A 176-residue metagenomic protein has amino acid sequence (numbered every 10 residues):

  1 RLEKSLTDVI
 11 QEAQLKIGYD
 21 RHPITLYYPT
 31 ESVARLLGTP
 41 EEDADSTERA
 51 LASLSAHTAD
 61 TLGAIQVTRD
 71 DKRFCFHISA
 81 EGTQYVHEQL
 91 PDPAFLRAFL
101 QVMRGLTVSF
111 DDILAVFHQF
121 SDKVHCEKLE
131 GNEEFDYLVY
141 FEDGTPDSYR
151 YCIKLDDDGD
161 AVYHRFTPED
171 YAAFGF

Functional and structural regions predicted by a protein language model:
R1-L26: Positively charged, polyanion-binding regions of nucleic-acid-associated proteins
T7-I10, Q14, A34, L51 (+4 more regions): Residue-level detector of alpha-helical secondary structure
G18-H22, V67-K72, K128-E134: Short, ordered beta-strand-loop transition motifs
I24, A34-A64: Charge-enriched amphipathic alpha-helical scaffolds
A56-P91: Charged low-complexity interaction tracts in eukaryotic proteins
F95-E130: Negatively charged, low-complexity tracts enriched in Asp/Glu with abundant Ser/Thr
H118-Y149: A cross-family detector of function-defining hotspots
G144-F176: Intrinsically disordered, low-complexity regulatory segments enriched in Ser/Thr/Pro and charged residues
